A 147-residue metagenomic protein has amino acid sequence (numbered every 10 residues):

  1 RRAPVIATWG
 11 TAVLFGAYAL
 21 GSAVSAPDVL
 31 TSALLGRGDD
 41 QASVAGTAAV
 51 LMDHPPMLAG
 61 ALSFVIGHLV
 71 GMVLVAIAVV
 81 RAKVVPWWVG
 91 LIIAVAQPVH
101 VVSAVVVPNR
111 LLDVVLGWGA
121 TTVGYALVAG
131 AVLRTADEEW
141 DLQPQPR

Functional and structural regions predicted by a protein language model:
R1-R147: Hydrophobic, aromatic-enriched alpha-helical segments typical of multi-pass transmembrane helices
